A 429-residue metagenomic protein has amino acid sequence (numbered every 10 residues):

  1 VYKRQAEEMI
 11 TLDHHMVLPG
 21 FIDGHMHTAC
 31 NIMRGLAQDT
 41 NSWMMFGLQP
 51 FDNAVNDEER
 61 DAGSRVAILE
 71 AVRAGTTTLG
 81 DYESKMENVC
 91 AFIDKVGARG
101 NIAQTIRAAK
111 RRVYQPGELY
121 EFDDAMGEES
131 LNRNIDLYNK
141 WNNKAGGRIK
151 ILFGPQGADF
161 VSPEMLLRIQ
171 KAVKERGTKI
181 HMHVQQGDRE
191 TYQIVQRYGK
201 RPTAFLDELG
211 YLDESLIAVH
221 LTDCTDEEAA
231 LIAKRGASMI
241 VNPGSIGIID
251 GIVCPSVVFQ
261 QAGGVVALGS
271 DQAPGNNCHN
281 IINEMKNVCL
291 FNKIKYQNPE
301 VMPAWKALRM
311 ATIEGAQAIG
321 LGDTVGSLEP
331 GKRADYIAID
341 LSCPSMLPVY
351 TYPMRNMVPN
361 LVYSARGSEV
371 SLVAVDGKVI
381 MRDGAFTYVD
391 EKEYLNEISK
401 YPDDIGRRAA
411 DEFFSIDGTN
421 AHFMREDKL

Functional and structural regions predicted by a protein language model:
K3-L18: Histidine-rich, glycine-flanked metal-binding segment
P19-N31, K179-D188: Histidine-centered catalytic micro-motifs
I32-A62, Q104-A125, D188-S215, S238 (+1 more regions): Active-site gating loops and adjacent loop-to-helix segments of metal-dependent hydrolytic enzymes
R34-A98, S130-G146, S399-Y401, R407-A410: Alpha-helical scaffold segments that flank or form the walls of functional sites
A91-T222, E227-A229: Metal-coordinating catalytic core of metallo-dependent amide/deamination hydrolases
D188-K200, E228-A233, D250-F259, N276-K293 (+2 more regions): Histidine/acidic-residue-rich catalytic or RNA/ligand-binding cores of hydrolases and nuclease-related proteins
E208-S215, V257-S345: His/Asp/Glu-enriched, well-ordered alpha-helical/loop segment that forms or immediately abuts the divalent-metal
R333-Y388, L395: C-terminal cap of metal-dependent C-N hydrolases
